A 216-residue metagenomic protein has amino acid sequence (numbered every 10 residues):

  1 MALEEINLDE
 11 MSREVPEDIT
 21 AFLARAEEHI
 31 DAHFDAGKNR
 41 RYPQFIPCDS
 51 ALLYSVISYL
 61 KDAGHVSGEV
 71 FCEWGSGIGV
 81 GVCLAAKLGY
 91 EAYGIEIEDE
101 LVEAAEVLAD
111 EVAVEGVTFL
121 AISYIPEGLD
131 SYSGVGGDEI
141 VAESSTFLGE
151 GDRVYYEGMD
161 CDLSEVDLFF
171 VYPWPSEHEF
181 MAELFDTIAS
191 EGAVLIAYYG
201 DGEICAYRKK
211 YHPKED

Functional and structural regions predicted by a protein language model:
M1-G68: S-adenosyl-L-methionine
A63-V66, C161-E165: Glycine-rich phosphate-binding loop signature in dinucleotide/nucleotide-binding domains
S67-G77: Conserved class I S-adenosyl-L-methionine
I78-Y90: Conserved SAM-binding loop of SAM-dependent methyltransferases across substrates and taxa, primarily the Class I
E91-E96: Conserved SAM-binding motif I beta-strand of class I
V102-E103: Short alpha-helix immediately C-terminal to the canonical SAM-binding loop
E106-L163: S-adenosyl-L-methionine
V166-L168, W174-D216: C-terminal substrate-binding/active-site "lid" region of AdoMet-derived donor-dependent transferases
